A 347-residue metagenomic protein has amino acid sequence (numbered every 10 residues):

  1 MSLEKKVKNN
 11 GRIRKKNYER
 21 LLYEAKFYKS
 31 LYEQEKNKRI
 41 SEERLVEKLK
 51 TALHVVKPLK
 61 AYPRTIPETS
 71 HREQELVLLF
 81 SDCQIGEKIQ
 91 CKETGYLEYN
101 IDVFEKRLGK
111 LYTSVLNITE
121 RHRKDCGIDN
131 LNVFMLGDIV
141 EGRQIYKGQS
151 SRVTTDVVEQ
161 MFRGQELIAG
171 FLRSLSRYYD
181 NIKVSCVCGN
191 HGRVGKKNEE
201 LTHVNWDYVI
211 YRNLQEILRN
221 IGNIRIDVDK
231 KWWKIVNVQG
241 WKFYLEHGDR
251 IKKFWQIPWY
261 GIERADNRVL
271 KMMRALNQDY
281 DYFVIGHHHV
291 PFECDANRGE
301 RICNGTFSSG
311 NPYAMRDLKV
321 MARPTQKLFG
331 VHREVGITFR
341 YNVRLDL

Functional and structural regions predicted by a protein language model:
V7, G11-L21, A25, K29-Y32 (+2 more regions): Heptad-repeat positions
R12, K16, K60, F162 (+3 more regions): Catalytic phosphate/metal-binding cores of nucleic-acid and nucleotide-processing enzymes, i.e., regions that mediate
Y28, E35, R64-C83, C91-I217: Core catalytic region of metal-dependent phosphoesterases/phosphodiesterases, especially metallo-beta-lactamase-like
L53-I66: Short linear interaction motifs
Q84-I85, V140-E141, H191-R193, R250-I251 (+2 more regions): Short, solvent-exposed loop/turn segments at secondary-structure junctions
S176, H203-W232, V238-Y244, D249-L345: Conserved beta-sheet core of the metallophosphoesterase superfamily
I182-N190, R225-K234: Acidic carboxylate-rich catalytic motifs and surrounding loops in phosphoryl-/glycosyl-chemistry enzymes
